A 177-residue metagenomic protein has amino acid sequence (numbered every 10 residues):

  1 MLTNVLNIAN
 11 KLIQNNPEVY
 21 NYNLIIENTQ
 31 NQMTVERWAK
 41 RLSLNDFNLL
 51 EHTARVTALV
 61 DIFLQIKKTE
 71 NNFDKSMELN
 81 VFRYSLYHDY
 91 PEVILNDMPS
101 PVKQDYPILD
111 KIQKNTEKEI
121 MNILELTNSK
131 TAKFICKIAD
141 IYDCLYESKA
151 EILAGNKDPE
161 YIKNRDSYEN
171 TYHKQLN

Functional and structural regions predicted by a protein language model:
N4-K11, N16, Y87, N128-N177: Divalent metal-dependent phosphate-bond-processing catalytic cores, especially two-metal-ion Mg2+/Mn2+ enzymes that act
N23-N28, N72-Y90, T131-I138: Alpha-helical scaffolds flanking conserved acidic
I26-H52: Active-site flanking loop/helix segments enriched in acidic
L42-V81: Alpha-helical phosphate/pyrophosphate-handling elements in metalloenzyme active cores
K68, I94-P99, M121: Membrane-helix exit/interface motif
P91, L95-N96, E147: Active-site-flanking alpha-helical
M98-Q113: Post-HEXXH active-site segment of zinc metalloproteases
L109-N128: Post-HExxH zinc-binding segment in Zn-dependent metallohydrolases
